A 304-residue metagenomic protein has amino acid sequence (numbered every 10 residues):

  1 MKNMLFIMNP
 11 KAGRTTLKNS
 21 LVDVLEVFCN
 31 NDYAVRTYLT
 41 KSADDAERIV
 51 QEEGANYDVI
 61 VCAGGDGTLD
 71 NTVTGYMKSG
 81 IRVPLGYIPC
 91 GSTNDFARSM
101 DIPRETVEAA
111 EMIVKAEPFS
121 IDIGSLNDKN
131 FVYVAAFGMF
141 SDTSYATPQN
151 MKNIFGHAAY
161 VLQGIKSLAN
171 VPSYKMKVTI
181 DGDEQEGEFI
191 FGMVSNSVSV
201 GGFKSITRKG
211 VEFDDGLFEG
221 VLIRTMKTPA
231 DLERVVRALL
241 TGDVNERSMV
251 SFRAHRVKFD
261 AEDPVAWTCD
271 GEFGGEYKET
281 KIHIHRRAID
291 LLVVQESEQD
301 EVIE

Functional and structural regions predicted by a protein language model:
M1-A63, G75, E298, E304: ATP/NTP phosphate-donor binding region
N31, T40, K78-V194: Catalytic core of DAGKc-family lipid kinases
A46, D66, G192: Short conserved active-site loop signatures built around small residues
T68-I81: Short Gly/Thr/Asp-enriched flexible loops that form oxyanion-binding sites at enzyme active sites
A136, F140, M193-K209, F273: Glycine-rich phosphate/pyrophosphate-binding beta-alpha loops
M151-A158, V200, R208-K227: Gly/Ser/Thr-rich active-site loops/lids in small-molecule metabolic enzymes that frequently grip phosphoryl groups
I180, E186, E212, L222-E304: ATP/nucleoside-binding phosphotransfer catalytic cores, i.e., glycine-rich phosphate-binding loops
